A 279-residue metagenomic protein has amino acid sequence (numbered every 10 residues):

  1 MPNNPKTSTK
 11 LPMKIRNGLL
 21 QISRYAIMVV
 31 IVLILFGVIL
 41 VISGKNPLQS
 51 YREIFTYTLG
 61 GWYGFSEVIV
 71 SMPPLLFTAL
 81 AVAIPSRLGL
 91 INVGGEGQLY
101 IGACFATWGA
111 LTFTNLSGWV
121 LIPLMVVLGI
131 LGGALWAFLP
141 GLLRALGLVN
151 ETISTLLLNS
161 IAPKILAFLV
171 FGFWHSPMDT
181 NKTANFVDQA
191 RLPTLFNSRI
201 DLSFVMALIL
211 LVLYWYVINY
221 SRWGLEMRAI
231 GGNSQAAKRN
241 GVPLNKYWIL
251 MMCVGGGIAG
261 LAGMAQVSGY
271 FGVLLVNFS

Functional and structural regions predicted by a protein language model:
N3-T78, W119-V120: Membrane-interfacial amphipathic/re-entrant helices at transmembrane-helix boundaries
K14-S23, S86-G94, L116-N181, Y220-R222 (+1 more regions): Short loop segments and helix-boundary regions at transmembrane helix junctions of multi-pass inner-membrane proteins
I22-I27, Y51, V68-M72, L76 (+5 more regions): Hydrophobic alpha-helical transmembrane segments
R24-V41, T78-A83, A103-G109, I130-L135 (+3 more regions): Hydrophobic core segments of alpha-helical transmembrane domains in multi-pass membrane transport and ion-translocation
V38-S43, E53-F113, V126, I130-V149 (+1 more regions): Single transmembrane alpha-helix segments in multi-pass membrane proteins
W62, E151-S221, Y247, Y270-V273: Transmembrane helix-bundle core of multi-pass membrane transporters and related energy-transducing complexes
L213-M252: Membrane-helix/interface signature in polytopic inner-membrane proteins
W215-G224, G255-S279: Inter-helical junctions in multi-pass inner-membrane proteins, predominant in energy-converting antiporter-like
